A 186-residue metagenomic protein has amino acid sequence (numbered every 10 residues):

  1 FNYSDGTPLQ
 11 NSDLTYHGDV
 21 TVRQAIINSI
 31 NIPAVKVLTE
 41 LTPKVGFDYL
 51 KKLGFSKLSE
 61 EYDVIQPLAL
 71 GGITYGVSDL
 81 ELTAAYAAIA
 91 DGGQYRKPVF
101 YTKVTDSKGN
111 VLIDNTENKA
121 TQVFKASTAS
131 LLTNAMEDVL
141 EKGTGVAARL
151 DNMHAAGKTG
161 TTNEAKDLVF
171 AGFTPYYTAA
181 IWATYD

Functional and structural regions predicted by a protein language model:
F1-D19, R96-N110: Short, glycine/proline-biased beta-turn/loop segments that scaffold the active-site neighborhood
F1-Y3, D13-K57, D63-D91, E137-D138: Active-site-adjacent helix/loop patches that line small-molecule binding or acyl-intermediate pockets
G6-T7, E61-I65, D114-E117: Short acidic, glycine/proline-rich loop/turn micro-motifs
L9, F47-D48, G72, S107-K108 (+1 more regions): Charge-rich, low-complexity amphipathic helices in intrinsically disordered tails/linkers adjacent to domains
Q24, N28, Y75-D186: A penicillin-recognizing enzyme superfamily signal
L58-Y62, A183-D186: The feature captures the short pre-catalytic strand/loop hairpin that immediately precedes and shapes the active-site
